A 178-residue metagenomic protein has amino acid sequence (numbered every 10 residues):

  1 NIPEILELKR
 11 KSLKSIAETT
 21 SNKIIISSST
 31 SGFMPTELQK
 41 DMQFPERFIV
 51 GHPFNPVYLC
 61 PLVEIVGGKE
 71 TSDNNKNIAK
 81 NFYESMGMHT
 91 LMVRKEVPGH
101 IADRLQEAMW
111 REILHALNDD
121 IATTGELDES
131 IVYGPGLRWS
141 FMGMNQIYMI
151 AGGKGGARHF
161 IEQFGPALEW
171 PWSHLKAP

Functional and structural regions predicted by a protein language model:
N1-I25: Rossmann-like NAD(P)-binding element
I2, I25-K95, G99-R104: Rossmann-fold dinucleotide-binding core
S31-F33, F54-P56, E96-G99, I131-G136 (+1 more regions): Glycine-rich beta-alpha junction loops
P61-L62, M109-I113, G143-M144, F160-Q163: A general alpha-helix detector
A79, T123-G134: Short, well-structured alpha-helical segments that form the helix of a local strand-helix-strand
E84-A108, A122-D128, M142-Y148: Conserved Rossmann-fold dehydrogenase catalytic segment
H115-T123: C-terminal regulatory/interaction module of P-loop NTP-utilizing enzymes
G136-P178: Interdomain hinge/lid region at the active-site interface of Rossmann-like NAD(P)-dependent oxidoreductases
